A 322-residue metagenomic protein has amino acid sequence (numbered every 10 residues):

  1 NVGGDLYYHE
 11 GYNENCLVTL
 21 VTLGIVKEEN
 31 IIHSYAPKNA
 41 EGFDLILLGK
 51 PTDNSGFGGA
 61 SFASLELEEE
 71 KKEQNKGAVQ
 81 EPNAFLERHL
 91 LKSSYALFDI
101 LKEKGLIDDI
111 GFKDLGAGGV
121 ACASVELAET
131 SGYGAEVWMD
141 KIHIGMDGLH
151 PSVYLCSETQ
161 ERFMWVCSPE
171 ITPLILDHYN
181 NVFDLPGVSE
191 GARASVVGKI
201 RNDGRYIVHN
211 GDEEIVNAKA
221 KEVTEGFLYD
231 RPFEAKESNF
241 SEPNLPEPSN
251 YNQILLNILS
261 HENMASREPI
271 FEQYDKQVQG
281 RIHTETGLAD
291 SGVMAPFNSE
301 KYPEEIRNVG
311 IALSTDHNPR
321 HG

Functional and structural regions predicted by a protein language model:
N1-G322: Glycine/proline-enriched, intrinsically flexible loops and inter-domain linkers
